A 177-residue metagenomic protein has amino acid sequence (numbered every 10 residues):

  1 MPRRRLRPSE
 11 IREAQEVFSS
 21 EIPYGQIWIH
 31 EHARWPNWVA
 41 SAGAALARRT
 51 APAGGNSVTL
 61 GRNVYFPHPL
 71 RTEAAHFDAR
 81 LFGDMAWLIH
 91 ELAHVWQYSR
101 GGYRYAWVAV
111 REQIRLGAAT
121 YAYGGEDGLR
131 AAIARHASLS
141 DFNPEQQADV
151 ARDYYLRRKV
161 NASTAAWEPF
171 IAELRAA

Functional and structural regions predicted by a protein language model:
R4-Q15, I22, P52-G55, T59-G61 (+1 more regions): Metalloprotease/metallohydrolase-associated module, dominated by Zn2+-dependent proteases
E10, L88-L92: Structural preference for long, well-ordered alpha-helical segments in enzyme cores
I22-Y24, F66: Active-site surface patch of divalent metal-dependent phosphodiester/phosphate bond hydrolases
I27-N37, E112-Q113: Acidic helix-start/capping segments at beta-turn-to-alpha-helix junctions
H32-P36, N63-Y65, L70-T72, A93 (+2 more regions): Short, solvent-exposed loop/turn segments at secondary-structure junctions
R34-A51: Charged, often glycine-rich, active-site loop that binds/positions anionic groups
T50-S57, V64-I89, R135-S140: Short pre-active-site segment immediately N-terminal to the catalytic Zn-binding motif
E91-R111: Catalytic Zn2+-binding segment of zinc metalloproteases
